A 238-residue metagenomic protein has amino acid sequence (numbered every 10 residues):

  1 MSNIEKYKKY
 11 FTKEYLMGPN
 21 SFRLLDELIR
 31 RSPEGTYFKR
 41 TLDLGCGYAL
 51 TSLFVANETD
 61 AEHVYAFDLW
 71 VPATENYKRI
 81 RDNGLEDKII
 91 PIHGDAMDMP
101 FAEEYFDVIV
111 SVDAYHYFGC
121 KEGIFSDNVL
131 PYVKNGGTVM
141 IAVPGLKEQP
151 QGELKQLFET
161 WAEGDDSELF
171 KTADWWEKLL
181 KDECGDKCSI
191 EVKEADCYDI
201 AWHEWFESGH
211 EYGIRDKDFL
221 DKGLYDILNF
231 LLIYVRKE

Functional and structural regions predicted by a protein language model:
E5-F22: Class I SAM-dependent methyltransferase Rossmann-like catalytic core, especially the SAM/SAH-binding loop
P19-Y37: Conserved alpha-helix/loop element of class I SAM-dependent methyltransferases that forms part of the SAM/SAH-binding
L42, Y48-D98: Class I SAM-dependent methyltransferase SAM/SAH-binding core
M97-I109: A short acidic, Gly/Pro-enriched loop at the edge of an enzyme's catalytic core that lines a small-molecule cofactor
V108-K121: A short SAM/SAH-binding and catalytic strip from SAM-dependent methyltransferases
G123-T138: A short glycine-rich, Lys/Arg-flanked "PGG" loop and its adjoining helix->strand segment in the class I
P144-D166: Short, glycine-/aromatic-enriched active-site segment of Class I SAM-dependent methyltransferases
E191-E238: Conserved Class I S-adenosyl-L-methionine
